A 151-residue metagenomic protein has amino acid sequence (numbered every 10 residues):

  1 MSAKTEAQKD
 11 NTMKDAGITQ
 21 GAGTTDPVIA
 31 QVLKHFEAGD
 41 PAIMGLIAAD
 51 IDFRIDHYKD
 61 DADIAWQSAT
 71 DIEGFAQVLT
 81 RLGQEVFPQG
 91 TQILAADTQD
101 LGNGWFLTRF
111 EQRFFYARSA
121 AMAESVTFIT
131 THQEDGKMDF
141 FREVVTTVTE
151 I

Functional and structural regions predicted by a protein language model:
S2-A49: Short, low-complexity N-terminal intrinsically disordered segments enriched in polar/charged residues
K4-Q20, G83-I151: A beta-strand edge to alpha-helix "cap/lid" segment located at domain peripheries
K14, Q20-A22, I29, F53 (+3 more regions): A generic structural signal for ordered alpha-helices
T25-D26, I43, A65, D100 (+1 more regions): Alpha-helical interaction segments
K34, G45, Q77, R81 (+1 more regions): Charged/polar, solvent-exposed surface patches and flexible loops
A49-A96, L101: A solvent-exposed, acidic/Ser-Thr-rich amphipathic alpha-helical stretch
